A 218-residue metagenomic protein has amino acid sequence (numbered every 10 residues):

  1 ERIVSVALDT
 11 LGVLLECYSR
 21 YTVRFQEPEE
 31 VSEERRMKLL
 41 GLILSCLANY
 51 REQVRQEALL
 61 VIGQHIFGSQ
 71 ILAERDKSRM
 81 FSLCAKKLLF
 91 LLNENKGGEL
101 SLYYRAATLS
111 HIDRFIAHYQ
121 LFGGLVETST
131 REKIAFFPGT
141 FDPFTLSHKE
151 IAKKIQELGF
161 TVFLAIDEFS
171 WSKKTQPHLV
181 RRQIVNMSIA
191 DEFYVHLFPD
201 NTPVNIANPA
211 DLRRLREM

Functional and structural regions predicted by a protein language model:
S5: Polyanionic/metal-chelating signatures
L8, G12, R24-M218: Nucleotidyltransferase catalytic core that binds NTPs
L14-S19: Long alpha-helical repeat scaffolds
